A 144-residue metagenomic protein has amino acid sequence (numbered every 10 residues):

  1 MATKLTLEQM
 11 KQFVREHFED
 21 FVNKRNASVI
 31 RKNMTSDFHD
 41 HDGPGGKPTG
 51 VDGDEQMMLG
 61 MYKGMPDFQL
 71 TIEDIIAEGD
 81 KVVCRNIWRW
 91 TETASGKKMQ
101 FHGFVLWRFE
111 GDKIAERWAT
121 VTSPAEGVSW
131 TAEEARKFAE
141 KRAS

Functional and structural regions predicted by a protein language model:
M1-K32, S36, A135-S144: Short, low-complexity N-terminal intrinsically disordered segments enriched in polar/charged residues
L7, F13, A27-G79: A solvent-exposed, acidic/Ser-Thr-rich amphipathic alpha-helical stretch
D37, R85-T91: Generic short beta-strand segments
M58, L70-I76, I87-R89, H102-R108: Hydrophobic/aromatic beta-strand elements that line small-molecule binding cavities or substrate pockets in beta-rich
K63-D67, W90-Q100: Short, cysteine-centered beta-strand-loop-beta hairpins and adjacent loop/turn segments enriched in charged/polar
I75-V82, R108-A115: A short, structured loop/turn motif at beta-sheet edges
E116-S144: Low-complexity, intrinsically disordered terminal/linker segments enriched in charged and Gly/Pro repeats
